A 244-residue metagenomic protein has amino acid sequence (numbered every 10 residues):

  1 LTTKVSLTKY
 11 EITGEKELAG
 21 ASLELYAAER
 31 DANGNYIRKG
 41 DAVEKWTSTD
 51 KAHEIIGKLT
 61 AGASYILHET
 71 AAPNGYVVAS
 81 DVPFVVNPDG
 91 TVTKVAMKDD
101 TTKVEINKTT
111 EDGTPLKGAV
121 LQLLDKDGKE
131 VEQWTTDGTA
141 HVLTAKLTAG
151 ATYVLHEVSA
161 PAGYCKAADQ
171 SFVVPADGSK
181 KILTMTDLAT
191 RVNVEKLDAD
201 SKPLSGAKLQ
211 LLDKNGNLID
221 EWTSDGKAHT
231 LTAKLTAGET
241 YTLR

Functional and structural regions predicted by a protein language model:
L1-R244: Solvent-exposed loop/turn and edge beta-strand elements of beta-rich ligand-binding domains
